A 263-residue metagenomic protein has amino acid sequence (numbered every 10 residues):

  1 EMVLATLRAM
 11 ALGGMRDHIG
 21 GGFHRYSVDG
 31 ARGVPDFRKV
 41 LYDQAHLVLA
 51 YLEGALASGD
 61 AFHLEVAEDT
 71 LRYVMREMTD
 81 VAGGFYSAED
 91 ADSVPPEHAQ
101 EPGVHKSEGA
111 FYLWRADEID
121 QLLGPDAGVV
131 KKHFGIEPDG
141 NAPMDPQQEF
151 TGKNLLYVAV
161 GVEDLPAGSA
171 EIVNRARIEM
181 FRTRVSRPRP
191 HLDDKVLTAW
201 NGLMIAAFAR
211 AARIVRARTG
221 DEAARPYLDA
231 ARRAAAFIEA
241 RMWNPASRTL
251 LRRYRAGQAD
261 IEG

Functional and structural regions predicted by a protein language model:
E1-G263: Glycan-recognition and catalytic cores of secretory/periplasmic carbohydrate-active enzymes
